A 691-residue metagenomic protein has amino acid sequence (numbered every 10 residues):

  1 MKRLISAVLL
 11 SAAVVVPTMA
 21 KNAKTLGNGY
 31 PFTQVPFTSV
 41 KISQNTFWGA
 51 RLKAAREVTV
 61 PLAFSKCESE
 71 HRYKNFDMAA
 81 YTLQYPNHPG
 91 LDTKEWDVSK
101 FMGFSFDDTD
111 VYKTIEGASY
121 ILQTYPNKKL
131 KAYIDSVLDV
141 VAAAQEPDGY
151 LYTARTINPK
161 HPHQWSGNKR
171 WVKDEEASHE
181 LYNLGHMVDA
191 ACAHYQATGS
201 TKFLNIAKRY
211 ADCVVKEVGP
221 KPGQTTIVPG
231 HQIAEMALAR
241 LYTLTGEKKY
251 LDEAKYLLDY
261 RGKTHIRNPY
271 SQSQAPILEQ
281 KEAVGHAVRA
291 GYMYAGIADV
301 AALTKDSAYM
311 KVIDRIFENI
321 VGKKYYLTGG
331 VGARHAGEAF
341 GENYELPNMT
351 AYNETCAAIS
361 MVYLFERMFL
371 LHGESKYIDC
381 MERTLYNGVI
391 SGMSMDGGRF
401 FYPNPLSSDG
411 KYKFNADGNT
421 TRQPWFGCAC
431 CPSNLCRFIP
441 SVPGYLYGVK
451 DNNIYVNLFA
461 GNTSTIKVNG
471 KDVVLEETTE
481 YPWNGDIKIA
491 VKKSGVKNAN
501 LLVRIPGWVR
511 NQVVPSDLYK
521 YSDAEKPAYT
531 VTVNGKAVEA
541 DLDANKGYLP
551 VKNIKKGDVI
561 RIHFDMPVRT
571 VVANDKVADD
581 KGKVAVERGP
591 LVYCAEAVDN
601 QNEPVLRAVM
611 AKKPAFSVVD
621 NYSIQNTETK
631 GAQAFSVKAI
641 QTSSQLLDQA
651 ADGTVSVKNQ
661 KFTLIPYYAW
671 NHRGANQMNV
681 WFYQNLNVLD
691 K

Functional and structural regions predicted by a protein language model:
M1-A23: Bacterial Sec-dependent N-terminal signal peptides
K21-K128, A132, P162-A197, Q232-K249 (+5 more regions): Aromatic (Trp/Tyr) and acidic
P126, A142-E146, G199, V215-G219 (+6 more regions): Helix-capping and short linker residues that terminate individual alpha-solenoid repeat units
K160-S166, T201-K216, Q272: Short, charged, amphipathic alpha-helices and their helix-cap/turn boundaries
C213, V218, T225-T264: Solenoidal tandem-repeat scaffolds enriched in leucines and small polar residues
N268-Y270, K324-N343: Flexible glycine/proline-rich, aromatic-decorated loop/lid segments
I313, D379-N387, G392-A490, R510-A537 (+2 more regions): C-terminal beta-rich recognition modules with glycine/proline-rich loops and embedded aromatic residues
